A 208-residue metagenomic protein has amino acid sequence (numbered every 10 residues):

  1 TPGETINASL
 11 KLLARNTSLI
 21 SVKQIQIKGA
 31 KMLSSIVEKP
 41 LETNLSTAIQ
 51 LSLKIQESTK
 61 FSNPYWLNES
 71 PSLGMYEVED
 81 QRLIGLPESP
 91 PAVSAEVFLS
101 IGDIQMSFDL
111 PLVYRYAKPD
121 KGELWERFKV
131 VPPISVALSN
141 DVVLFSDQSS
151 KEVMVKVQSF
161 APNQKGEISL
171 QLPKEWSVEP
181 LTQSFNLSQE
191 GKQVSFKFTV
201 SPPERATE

Functional and structural regions predicted by a protein language model:
T1-E4, R127-K151: Beta-sheet-dominated interaction scaffolds and their linkers
P2-G3, P40-N44, R82-S89, V142-D147: Short, solvent-exposed beta-strand/turn "edge" segments of beta-rich domains on protein surfaces
P2-T17, D147-P162: Short beta-strand elements of extracellular/lumenal beta-sandwich folds
T5, E88-S94, S150, G191-Q193 (+1 more regions): Extracellular Ig-like/FN3 beta-sandwich strand-entry sites
S9, M32-P40, V78-L83, V136-V142 (+3 more regions): Short structured motifs
L13-S58, F160, Q164-E190, P203: Proline-anchored loop/turn motifs at beta-strand termini and strand-loop-strand connectors
L41, S52-S89, G102, N186-E190 (+1 more regions): Short, surface-exposed loop/turn segments at beta-strand-coil junctions that are enriched for proline with nearby
I104-A137: Short beta-strand elements
